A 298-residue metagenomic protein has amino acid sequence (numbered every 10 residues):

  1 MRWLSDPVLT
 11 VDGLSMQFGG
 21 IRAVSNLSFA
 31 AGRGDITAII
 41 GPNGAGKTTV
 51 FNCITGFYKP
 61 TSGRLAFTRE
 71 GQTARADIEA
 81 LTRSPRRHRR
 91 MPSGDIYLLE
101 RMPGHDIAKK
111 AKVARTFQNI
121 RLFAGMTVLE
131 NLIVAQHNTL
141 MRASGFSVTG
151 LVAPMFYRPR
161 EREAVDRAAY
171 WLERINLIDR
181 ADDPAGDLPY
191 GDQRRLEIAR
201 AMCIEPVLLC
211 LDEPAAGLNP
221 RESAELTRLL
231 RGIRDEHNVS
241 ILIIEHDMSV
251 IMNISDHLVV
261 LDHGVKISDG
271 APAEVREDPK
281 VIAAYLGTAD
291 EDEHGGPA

Functional and structural regions predicted by a protein language model:
M1-S15, L81-S93, D290-A298: ABC-family P-loop ATPase nucleotide-binding domain
I40-P42: The feature captures the beta-strand-to-loop junction immediately N-terminal to the Walker
T55: Helix-to-loop junction immediately C-terminal to a conserved catalytic motif
I96, S144-R180, R228-G232: Conserved ABC ATPase "signature" region
E205: Conserved catalytic motifs of ABC-family nucleotide-binding domains
L209-E213: Catalytic Walker B motif of ABC-type/P-loop ATPase nucleotide-binding domains
